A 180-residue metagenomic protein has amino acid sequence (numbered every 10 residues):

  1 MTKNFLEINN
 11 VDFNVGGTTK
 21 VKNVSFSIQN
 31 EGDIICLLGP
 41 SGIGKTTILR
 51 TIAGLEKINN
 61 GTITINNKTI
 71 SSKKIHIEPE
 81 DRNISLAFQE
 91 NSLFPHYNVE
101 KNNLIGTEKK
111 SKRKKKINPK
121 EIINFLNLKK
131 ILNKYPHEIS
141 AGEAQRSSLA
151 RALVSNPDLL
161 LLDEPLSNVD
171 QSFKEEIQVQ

Functional and structural regions predicted by a protein language model:
L38-P40: The feature captures the beta-strand-to-loop junction immediately N-terminal to the Walker
G61-S72: Conserved ABC transporter NBD signature motif
K68, K114-I131: Conserved ABC ATPase "signature" region
I70-L86, K109: ABC ATPase NBD coupling module
Y135-I139, E143-Q145: Conserved ABC ATPase signature
V154-D158: A short, proline-enriched helix->beta-strand linker immediately N-terminal to the Walker B motif in ABC-type P-loop
L160-E164: Catalytic Walker B motif of ABC-type/P-loop ATPase nucleotide-binding domains
